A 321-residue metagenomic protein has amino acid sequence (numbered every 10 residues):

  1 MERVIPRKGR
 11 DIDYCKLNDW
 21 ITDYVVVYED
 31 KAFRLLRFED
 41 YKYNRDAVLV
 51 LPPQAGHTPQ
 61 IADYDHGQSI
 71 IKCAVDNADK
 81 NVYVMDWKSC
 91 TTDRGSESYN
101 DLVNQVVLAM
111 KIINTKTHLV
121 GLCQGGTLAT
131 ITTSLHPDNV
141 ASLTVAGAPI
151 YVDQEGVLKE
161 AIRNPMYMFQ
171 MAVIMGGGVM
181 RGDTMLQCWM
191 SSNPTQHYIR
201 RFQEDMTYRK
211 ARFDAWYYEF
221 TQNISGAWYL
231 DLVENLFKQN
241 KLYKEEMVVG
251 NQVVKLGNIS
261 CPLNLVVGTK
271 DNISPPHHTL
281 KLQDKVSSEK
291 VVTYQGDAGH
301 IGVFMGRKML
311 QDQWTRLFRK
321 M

Functional and structural regions predicted by a protein language model:
W20-T91: Short, surface-exposed "cap/lid" segments of acyl-processing enzymes
R94-I112: Alpha/beta-hydrolase active-site loop
N114-T115, L128-A227: Alpha/beta-hydrolase-fold enzymes
V120-A129: Gly/Ala-rich beta-loop-alpha elbow adjacent to hydrolase catalytic centers
I259, L265-V267, D271: Short beta-strand/loop motif that positions the catalytic acidic residue of the alpha/beta-hydrolase fold
N272-H278: Conserved alpha/beta-hydrolase "acid-adjacent" motif
Q283-I301: Catalytic histidine neighborhood in serine/cysteine hydrolases with alpha/beta-hydrolase-type architecture
D297-Q311: Catalytic histidine-centered segment of alpha/beta-hydrolase-like enzymes
